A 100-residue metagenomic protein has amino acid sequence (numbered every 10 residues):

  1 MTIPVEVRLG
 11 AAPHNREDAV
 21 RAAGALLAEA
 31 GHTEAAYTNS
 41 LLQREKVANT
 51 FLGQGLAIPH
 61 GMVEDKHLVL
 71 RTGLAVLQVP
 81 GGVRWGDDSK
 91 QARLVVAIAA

Functional and structural regions predicted by a protein language model:
M1-A100: Cytosolic covalent-transfer regions centered on His/Cys nucleophiles that carry phosphoryl or persulfide groups
